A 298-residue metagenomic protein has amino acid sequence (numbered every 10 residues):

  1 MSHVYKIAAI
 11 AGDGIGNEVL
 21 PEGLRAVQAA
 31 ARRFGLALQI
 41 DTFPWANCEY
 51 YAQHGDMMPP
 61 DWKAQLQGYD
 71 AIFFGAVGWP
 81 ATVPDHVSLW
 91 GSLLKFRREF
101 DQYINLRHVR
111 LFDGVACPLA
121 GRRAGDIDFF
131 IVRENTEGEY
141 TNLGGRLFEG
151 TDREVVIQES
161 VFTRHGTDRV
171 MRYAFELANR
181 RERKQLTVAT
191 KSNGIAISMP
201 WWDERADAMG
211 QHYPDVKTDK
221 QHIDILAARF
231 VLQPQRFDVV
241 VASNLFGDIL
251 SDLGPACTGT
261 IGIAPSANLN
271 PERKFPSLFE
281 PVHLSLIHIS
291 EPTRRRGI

Functional and structural regions predicted by a protein language model:
S2-D41: N-terminal phosphate-binding or glycine-rich loops at protein starts, especially the Walker A/P-loop of NTPases
A8-L24, T151-D224: Glycine-rich phosphate/diphosphate-binding loop of Rossmann-like nucleotide-binding domains
D13-G16, D70, V132, A174 (+2 more regions): Buried hydrophobic positions in well-ordered alpha/beta secondary-structure cores of metabolic enzymes
G35-P59, A228-F230: N-terminal beta-loop-helix "entrance" segment that forms/cooperates in small-molecule cofactor or anionic ligand
Y50-I157, L245-G247: N-terminal glycine-rich phosphate/adenylate-binding segment common to multiple enzyme folds
Q53-D56, A196-A206, V231-D238, P255: Short glycine/threonine-rich loop-to-helix capping motif typified by GTGT followed within a few residues by an Asp-Pro
A64-A81, D215-S277: Glycine-rich phosphate-binding loop
I287-I298: Single conserved hydrophobic/aromatic residue that forms the stacking wall/gate of nucleotide- or nucleobase-binding
